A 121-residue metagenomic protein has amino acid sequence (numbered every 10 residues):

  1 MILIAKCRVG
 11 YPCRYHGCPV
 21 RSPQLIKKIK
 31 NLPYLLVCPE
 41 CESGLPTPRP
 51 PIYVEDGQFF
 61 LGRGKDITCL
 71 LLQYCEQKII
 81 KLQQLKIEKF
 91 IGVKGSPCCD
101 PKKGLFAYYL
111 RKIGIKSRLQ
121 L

Functional and structural regions predicted by a protein language model:
M1-L3: Extreme N-terminal starter segment of soluble prokaryotic enzymes
A5-C18: Active-site loop/lid in soluble adenylation, ligation, and acyl-transfer enzymes
A5-K6, C38, I91-V93: Short beta-strand segments
G10, G44, P97-D100: Short, active-site-adjacent cap segments at secondary-structure transitions
P19-L61: Short, surface-exposed acidic-centric catalytic microdomains
E42, I52-V54, F59-Q77, K103-L121: Divalent-metal-activated hydrolytic enzyme cores
K78-F106: N-terminal glycine-rich phosphate/adenylate-binding segment common to multiple enzyme folds
